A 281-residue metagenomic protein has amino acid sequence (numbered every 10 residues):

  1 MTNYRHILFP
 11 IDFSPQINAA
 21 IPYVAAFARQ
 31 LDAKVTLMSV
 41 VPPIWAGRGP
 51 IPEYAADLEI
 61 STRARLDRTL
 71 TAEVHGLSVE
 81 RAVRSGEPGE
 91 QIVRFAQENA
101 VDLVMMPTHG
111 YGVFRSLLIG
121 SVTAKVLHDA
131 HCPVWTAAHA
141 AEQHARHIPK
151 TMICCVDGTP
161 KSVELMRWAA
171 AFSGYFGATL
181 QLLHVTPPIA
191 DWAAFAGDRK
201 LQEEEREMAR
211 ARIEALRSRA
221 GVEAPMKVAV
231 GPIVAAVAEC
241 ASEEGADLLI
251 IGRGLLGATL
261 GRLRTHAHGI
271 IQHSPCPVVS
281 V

Functional and structural regions predicted by a protein language model:
M1-A56, K150-R199, S218, P225 (+1 more regions): Small/aliphatic-rich secondary-structure junction motif
M1-N3, E53-D57, T71-V104, S218-L249 (+2 more regions): Structural beta-alpha unit
N3, A26, Q30, V93-E142 (+1 more regions): Gly/Ser-rich helix-loop-strand patches that form or flank binding pockets for ribonucleotide-derived cofactors
I17, V79, F114-R115, S162 (+2 more regions): Glycine/Thr-rich phosphate-binding loops of Rossmann-like dinucleotide-binding domains
A25, T71, A124, A170 (+2 more regions): Active-site phosphate/pyrophosphate- and oxyanion-stabilizing loops and adjacent acidic/basic residues in soluble
T36-M38, E80-R84, W135, Q181-L183 (+2 more regions): General small-molecule cofactor/ligand-binding pocket signal
Y54-A64, R199-M208: A short acidic, glycine-rich active-site loop that binds or catalyzes chemistry on phosphate/adenosine moieties
A140-K150: Intrinsically disordered, low-complexity Ser/Thr-rich linker and spacer segments in cell-wall-related proteins
